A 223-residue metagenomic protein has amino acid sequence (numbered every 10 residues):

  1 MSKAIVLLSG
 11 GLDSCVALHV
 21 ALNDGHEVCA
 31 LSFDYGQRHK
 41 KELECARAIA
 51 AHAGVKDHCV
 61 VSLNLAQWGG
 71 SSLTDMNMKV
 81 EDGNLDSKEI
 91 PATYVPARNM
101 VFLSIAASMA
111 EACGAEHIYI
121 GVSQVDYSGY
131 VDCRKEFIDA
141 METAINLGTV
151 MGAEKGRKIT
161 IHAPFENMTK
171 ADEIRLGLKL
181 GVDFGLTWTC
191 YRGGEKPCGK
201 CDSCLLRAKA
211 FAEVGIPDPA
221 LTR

Functional and structural regions predicted by a protein language model:
M1-G181: ATP-dependent adenylation/nucleotidyltransferase module used to activate substrates
L8, F211-A212: Hydrophobic residues in alpha-helical segments
S104, W188-K209: Local cysteine-cluster metal-coordination motifs and their immediate loop/turn environment, predominantly Fe-S cluster
E116, L206, P219-R223: AMP-forming adenylation/ATP pyrophosphatase catalytic core
T149, A212-G215: Short amphipathic alpha-helical interaction/hinge segments
I161, F184-L186, P197: A short pocket-lining beta-strand/turn micro-motif at the edge of beta-sheets
G177-K179, F184-G193: Short, intrinsically disordered, charge-biased short linear motifs at domain edges
G193-G194, V214-R223: Short cysteine/histidine-rich metal-coordination sites, predominantly Zn2+-binding motifs
